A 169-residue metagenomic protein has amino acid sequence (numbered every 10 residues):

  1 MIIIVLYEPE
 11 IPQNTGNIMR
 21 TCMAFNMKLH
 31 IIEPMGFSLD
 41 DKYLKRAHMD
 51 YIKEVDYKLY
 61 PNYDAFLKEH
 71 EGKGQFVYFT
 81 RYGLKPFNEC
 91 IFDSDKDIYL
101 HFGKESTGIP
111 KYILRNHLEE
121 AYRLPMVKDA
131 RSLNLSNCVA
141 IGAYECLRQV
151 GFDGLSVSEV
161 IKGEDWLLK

Functional and structural regions predicted by a protein language model:
M1-K169: Post-transcriptional modification and biogenesis factors for structured RNAs of the translation apparatus
